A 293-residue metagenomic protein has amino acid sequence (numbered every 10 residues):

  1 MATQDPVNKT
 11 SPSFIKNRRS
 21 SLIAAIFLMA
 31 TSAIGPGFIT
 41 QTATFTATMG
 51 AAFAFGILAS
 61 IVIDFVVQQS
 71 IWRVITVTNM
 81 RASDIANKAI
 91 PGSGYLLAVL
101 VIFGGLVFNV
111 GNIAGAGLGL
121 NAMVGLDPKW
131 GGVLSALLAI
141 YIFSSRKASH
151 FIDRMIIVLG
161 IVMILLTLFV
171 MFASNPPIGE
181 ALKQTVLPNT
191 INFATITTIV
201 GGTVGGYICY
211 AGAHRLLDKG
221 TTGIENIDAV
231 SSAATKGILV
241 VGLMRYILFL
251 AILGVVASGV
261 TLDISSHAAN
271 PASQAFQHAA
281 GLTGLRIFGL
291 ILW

Functional and structural regions predicted by a protein language model:
K16-S21, G50-F53, K88-Y95, V124-G131 (+2 more regions): Membrane-interfacial loop-to-helix junctions in multi-pass transporters
S20-G37, V170-V256: Hydrophobic, membrane-embedded alpha-helices of multi-pass small-molecule transporters
S21-I63, Q69-S70, S266-S273: Transmembrane helix-boundary motif of multi-pass solute transporters/channels
A25-M29, I57, I61, Y95-L106 (+3 more regions): Hydrophobic alpha-helical transmembrane segments of multi-pass small-molecule transporters/permeases
I26, A98-V99, A122-S145, L159-M171: Transmembrane alpha-helical segments of multi-pass small-molecule transport proteins
M29, G56-A89, L96-G104: Juxtamembrane transmembrane-helix boundary signature
V77, G94-G125, G132-A136: Hydrophobic transmembrane alpha-helices that form the core helical bundles of multi-pass secondary transporters
N79-S93, I247-W293: TM-loop-TM module centered on a large, flexible mid-protein loop between adjacent transmembrane helices in multi-pass
